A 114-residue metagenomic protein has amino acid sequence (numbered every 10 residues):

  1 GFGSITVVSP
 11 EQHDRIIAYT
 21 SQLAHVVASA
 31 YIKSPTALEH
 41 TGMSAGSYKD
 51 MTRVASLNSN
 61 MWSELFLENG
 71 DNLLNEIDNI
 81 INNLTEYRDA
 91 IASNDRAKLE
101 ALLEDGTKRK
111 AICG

Functional and structural regions predicted by a protein language model:
G1-S56: Internal alpha-helical scaffold of NAD(P)-dependent oxidoreductase catalytic cores
E39-R109: Interdomain hinge/lid region at the active-site interface of Rossmann-like NAD(P)-dependent oxidoreductases
I112-G114: Amphipathic alpha-helical coiled-coil segments
